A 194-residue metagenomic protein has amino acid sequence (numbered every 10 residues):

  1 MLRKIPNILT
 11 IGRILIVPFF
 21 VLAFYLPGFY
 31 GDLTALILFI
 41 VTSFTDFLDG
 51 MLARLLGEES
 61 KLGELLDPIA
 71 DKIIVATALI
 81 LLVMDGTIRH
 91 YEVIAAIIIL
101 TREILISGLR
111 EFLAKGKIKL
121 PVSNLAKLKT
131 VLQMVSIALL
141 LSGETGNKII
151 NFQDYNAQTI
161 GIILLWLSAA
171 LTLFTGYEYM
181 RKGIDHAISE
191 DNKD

Functional and structural regions predicted by a protein language model:
M1-N7, V17, P27, A35-S43 (+2 more regions): C-terminal membrane-associated helical module and adjoining short loops/tails
L2-R3, I11-L15, E64-D67: Hydrophobic alpha-helical transmembrane segments of integral membrane proteins, especially lipid-exposed positions
T10, S60, S123: Residue-level signal for threonine
G12-V17, A70-L79, I106-S107, K129-L141: Core segments of transmembrane alpha-helices that mediate helix-helix packing or line hydrophobic substrate/ligand
I14, I37-I40, I69, I97-L100 (+2 more regions): Residue-level signature of the transmembrane alpha-helical core of multi-pass small-molecule transporters
L15, F44-L52, I69, I73 (+2 more regions): Active-site His/Glu-centered metal-binding helix of metallohydrolases
I16-L65, A78-I98, N156-L171: Membrane-embedded alpha-helical segments that form the functional core of polytopic membrane enzymes, especially those
I104-F112: Membrane-water interface of transmembrane alpha-helices
